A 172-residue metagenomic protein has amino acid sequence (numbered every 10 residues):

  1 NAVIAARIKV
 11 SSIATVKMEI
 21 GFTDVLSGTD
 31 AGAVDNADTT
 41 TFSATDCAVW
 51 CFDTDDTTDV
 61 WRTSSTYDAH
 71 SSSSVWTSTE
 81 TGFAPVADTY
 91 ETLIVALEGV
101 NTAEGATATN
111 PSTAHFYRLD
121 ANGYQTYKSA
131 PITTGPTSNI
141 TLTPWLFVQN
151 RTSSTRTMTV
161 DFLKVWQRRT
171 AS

Functional and structural regions predicted by a protein language model:
N1-W61: Secretory/extracellular carbohydrate-interaction modules and structurally similar beta-sandwich "look-alikes"
V3-K9, K17-G21, C51, T92-E98 (+2 more regions): Residues within well-ordered beta-strands of beta-sheet-rich folds
I4-A6, T81, D88-G105, A114-Y117: Short tryptophan-centered beta-strand motifs in secreted/extracellular beta-sheet-rich domains of glycan-recognition
V10-V16, L26-G28, G99-T113, S153-S154: Extended, low-complexity, turn-rich repeat/linker tracts enriched in Gly/Pro/Ser/Thr and Asp/Glu that occur
I20-F22, V49-D53, T63-T66, A96 (+2 more regions): Beta-strand-rich, repetitive solenoid scaffolds
T66-T92: Short, aromatic/His-centered strand-loop micro-motif at the edge of beta-sheets
L119-L142: Short, solvent-exposed beta-strand-to-loop segments that form ligand-recognition rims of beta-rich domains
T134-S172: Ligand-recognition surfaces built from glycine- and aromatic
